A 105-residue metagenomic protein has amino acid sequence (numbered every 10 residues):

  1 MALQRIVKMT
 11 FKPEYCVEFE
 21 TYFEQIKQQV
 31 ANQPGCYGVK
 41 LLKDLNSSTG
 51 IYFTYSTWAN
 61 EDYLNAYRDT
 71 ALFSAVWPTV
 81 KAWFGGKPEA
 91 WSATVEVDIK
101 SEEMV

Functional and structural regions predicted by a protein language model:
M1-Q4, S74, A93-V97: Residue-level marker of intrinsically disordered, low-complexity segments enriched for small/polar residues
A2-T10, K40-R68: Short, well-ordered beta-strand segments in beta-rich or mixed alpha/beta enzyme and ligand-binding folds
M9, Q33, K100-E102: Compositionally biased, intrinsically disordered low-complexity segments
T10-F19: Short, surface-exposed ligand-recognition loops at beta-strand->loop->(often short) alpha-helix junctions that present
V17-E18, T49, A75: Residues that form or flank phosphate/diphosphate-binding pockets in enzymes that use nucleotide phosphates
Q25, Q29-Y37, T57-W91: An amphipathic, aromatic/His-enriched active-site/gating alpha helix that lines ligand/cofactor pockets
K40-S48, P78-V105: Glycine-rich beta-strand-turn "strand-cap" elements at beta-sheet edges
